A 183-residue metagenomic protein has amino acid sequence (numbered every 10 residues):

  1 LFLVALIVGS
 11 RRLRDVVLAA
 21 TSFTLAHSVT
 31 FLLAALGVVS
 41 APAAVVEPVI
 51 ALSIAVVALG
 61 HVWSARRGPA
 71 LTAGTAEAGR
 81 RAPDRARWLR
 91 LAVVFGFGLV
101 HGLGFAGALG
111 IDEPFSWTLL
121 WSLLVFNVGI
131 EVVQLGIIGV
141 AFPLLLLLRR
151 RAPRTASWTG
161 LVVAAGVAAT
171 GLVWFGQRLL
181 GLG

Functional and structural regions predicted by a protein language model:
L1-G183: Membrane metalloprotein/metal-transporter helix-bundle signature
